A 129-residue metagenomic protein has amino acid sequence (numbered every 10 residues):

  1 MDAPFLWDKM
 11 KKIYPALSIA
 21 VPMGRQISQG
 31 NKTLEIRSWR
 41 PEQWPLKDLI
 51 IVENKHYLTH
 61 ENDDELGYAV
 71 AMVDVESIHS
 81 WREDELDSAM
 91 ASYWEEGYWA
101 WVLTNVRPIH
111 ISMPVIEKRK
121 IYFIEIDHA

Functional and structural regions predicted by a protein language model:
D2-A129: Structured alpha/beta reader/binder surfaces that contact nucleic acids or chromatin modification marks
